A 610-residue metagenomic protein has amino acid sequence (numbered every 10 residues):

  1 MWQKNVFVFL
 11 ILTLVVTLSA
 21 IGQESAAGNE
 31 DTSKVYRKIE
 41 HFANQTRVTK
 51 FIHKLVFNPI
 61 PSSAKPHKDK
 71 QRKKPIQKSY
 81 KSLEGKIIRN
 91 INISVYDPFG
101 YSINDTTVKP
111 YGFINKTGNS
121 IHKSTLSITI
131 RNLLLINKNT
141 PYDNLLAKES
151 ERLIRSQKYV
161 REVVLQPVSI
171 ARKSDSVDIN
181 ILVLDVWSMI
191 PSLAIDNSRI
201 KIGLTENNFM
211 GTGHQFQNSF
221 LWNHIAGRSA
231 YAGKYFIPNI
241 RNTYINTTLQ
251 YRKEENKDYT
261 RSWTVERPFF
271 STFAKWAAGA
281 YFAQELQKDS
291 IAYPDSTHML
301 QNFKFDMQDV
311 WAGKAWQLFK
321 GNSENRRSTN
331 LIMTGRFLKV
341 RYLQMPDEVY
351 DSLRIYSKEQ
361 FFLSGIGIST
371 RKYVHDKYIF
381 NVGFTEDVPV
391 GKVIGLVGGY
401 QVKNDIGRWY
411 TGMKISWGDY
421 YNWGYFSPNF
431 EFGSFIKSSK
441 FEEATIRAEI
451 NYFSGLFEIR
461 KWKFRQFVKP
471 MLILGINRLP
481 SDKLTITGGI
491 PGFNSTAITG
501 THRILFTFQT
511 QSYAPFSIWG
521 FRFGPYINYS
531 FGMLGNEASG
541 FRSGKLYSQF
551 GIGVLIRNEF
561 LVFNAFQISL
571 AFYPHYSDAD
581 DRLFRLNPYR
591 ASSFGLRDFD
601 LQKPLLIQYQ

Functional and structural regions predicted by a protein language model:
M1-N29, Q610: Bacterial Sec-dependent N-terminal signal peptides
W2, E24-G203, L221, K234 (+3 more regions): Periplasmic polypeptide-binding modules associated with outer-membrane biogenesis and secretion
G22-Q23, G28-F42, V393-V402, I406-Q610: C-terminal transmembrane beta-barrel domains of outer membrane proteins
I87, D175-V177, W187-M189, T212-F216 (+14 more regions): Outer-envelope beta-barrel architecture signal
L134, D185-H224, Y231-K234, Y244-E255 (+8 more regions): Transmembrane beta-strand segments that form the barrel wall of outer-membrane beta-barrel proteins
D196-I200, G227-Y231, K257-R261, K304-V310 (+8 more regions): Residues that define the transmembrane beta-barrel architecture of outer-membrane proteins
A230-K234, T260-E266, D289-T297, E324-N325 (+7 more regions): Outer-membrane beta-barrel translocator domains and adjoining extracellular loop/strand segments of Gram-negative
F236-V349: Transmembrane beta-barrel wall of Gram-negative outer-membrane proteins
